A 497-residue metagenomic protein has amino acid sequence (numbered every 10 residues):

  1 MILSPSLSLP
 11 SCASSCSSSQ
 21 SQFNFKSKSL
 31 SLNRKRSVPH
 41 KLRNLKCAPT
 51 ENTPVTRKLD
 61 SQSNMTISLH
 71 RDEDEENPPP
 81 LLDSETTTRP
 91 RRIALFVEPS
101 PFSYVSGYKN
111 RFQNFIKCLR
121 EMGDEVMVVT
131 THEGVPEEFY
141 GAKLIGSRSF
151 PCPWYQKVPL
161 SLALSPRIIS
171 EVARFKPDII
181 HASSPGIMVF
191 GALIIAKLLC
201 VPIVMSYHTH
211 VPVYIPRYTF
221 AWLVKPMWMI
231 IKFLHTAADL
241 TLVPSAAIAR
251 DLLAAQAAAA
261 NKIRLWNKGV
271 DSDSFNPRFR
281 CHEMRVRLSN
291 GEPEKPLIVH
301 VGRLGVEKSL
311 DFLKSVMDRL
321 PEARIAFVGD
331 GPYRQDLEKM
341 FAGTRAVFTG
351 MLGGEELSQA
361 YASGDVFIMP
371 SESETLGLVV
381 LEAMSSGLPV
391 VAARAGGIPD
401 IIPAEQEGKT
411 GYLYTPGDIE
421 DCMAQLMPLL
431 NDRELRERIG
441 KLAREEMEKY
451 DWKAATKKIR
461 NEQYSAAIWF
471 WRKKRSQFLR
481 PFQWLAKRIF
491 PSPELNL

Functional and structural regions predicted by a protein language model:
I2-R148, W452, K474-L497: N-terminal subdomain of nucleotide-sugar transferases
V172, M351-L352, Q359-G364: Short alpha-helical donor nucleotide-sugar binding micro-motif in glycosyltransferases
W228, T236-L265, V270-S274, D336: A short, active-site helix/loop in glycosyltransferases that binds the activated sugar's phosphate group
Q335, P399-M427, E434-L435: Change "using UDP/GDP/dTDP sugars" to "using nucleotide sugars
Q335-E356: Nucleotide-activated donor-binding/catalytic signature segment of Leloir-type glycosyltransferases, i.e., the conserved
E372: Aromatic "clamp/platform" in nucleotide-sugar-dependent glycosyltransferases that forms part of the donor/acceptor
P389-A392: Short hydrophobic beta-strand element within catalytic cores of glycosyltransferases and related nucleotide-activated
D421, L435-K449: A short, well-ordered alpha-helix in the C-terminal region of glycosyltransferases
